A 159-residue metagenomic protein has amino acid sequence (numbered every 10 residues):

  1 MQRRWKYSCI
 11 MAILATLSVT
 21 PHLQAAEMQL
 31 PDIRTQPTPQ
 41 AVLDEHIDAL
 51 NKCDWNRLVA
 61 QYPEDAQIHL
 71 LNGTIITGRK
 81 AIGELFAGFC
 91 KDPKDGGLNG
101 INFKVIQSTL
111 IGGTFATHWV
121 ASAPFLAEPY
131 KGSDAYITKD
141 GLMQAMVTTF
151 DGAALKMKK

Functional and structural regions predicted by a protein language model:
M1-I10: Bacterial N-terminal signal peptides that target proteins for export
C9-T20: Bacterial N-terminal signal peptides
L23-A60, E64, M157: Short, low-complexity N-terminal intrinsically disordered segments enriched in polar/charged residues
H46, L58-V59, A66, G78 (+5 more regions): Hydrophobic pocket/interface hotspot
Y62-P63, A121-A123, F150: Short beta-strand segments enriched in hydrophobic/aromatic residues within well-folded beta-rich domains
Q67-T77, K91-G96: A short gly/proline-enriched turn/hairpin at secondary-structure junctions
G83-P129: Surface-exposed, charged secondary-structure patches
P129-K159: Short beta-strand edge/turn micro-motifs at domain boundaries
